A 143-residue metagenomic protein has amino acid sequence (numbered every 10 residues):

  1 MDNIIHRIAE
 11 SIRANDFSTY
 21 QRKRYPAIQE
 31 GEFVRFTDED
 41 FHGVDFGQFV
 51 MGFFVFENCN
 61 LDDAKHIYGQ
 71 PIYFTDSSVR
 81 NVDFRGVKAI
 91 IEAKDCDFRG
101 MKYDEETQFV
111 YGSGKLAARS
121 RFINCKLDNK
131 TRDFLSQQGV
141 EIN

Functional and structural regions predicted by a protein language model:
H6-N143: Tandem repeat scaffolds
